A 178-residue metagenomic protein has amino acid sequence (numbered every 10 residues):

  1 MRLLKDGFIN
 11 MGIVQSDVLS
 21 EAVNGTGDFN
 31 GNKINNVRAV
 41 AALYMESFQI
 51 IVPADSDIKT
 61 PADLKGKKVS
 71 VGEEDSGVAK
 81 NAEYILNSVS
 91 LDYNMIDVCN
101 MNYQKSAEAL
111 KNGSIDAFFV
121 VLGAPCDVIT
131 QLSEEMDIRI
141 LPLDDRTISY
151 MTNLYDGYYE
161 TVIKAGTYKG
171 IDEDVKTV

Functional and structural regions predicted by a protein language model:
M1, M45-N112: Bilobed "Venus flytrap"/periplasmic-binding protein-like clamshell domains and structurally analogous long
M1-D63, S70-E73: Short, glycine-/small- and polar/acidic-enriched structural segments that line small-molecule recognition paths
D6, E21, E46, E73 (+5 more regions): Glutamate identity and glutamate-enriched acidic tracts
G7-M11, S16-A22, R38-A41, K67-K68 (+3 more regions): A generic short-segment signal for beta-strand/edge and adjacent turn/coil regions
S16, G27, Y93-V178: Pocket-lining segment of extracytoplasmic ligand-binding domains
L19-S20, G77, P125-C126: Glycine-rich nucleotide phosphate-binding loop and flanking beta-alpha elements of Rossmann-like dinucleotide-binding
V23-N24, N81, I129-T130: Short glycine-/acidic-enriched loop or helix-start segments at secondary-structure transitions that form or flank
I34-V37, G66, Y93-M95, D137: A generic structural signal for alpha->beta connector loops
